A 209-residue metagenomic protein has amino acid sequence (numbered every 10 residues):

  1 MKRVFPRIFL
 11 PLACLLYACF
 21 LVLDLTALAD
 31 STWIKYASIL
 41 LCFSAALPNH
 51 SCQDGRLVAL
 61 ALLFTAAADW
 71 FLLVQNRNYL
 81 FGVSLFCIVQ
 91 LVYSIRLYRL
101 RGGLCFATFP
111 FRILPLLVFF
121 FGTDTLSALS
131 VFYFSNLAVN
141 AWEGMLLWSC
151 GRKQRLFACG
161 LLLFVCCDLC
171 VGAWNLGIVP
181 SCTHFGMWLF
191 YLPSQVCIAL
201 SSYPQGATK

Functional and structural regions predicted by a protein language model:
M1-K209: Polytopic alpha-helical membrane-helix bundles and their juxtamembrane interface segments in multi-pass membrane
